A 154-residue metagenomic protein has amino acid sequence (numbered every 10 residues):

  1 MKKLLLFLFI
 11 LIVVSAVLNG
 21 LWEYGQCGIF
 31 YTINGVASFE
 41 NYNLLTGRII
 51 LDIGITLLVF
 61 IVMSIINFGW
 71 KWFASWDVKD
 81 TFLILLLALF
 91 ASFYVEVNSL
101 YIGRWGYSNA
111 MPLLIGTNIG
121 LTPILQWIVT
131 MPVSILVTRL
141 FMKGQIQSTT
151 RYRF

Functional and structural regions predicted by a protein language model:
M1-F154: Aromatic-rich, lipid-facing transmembrane alpha helices and their immediate juxtamembrane interface loops in integral
